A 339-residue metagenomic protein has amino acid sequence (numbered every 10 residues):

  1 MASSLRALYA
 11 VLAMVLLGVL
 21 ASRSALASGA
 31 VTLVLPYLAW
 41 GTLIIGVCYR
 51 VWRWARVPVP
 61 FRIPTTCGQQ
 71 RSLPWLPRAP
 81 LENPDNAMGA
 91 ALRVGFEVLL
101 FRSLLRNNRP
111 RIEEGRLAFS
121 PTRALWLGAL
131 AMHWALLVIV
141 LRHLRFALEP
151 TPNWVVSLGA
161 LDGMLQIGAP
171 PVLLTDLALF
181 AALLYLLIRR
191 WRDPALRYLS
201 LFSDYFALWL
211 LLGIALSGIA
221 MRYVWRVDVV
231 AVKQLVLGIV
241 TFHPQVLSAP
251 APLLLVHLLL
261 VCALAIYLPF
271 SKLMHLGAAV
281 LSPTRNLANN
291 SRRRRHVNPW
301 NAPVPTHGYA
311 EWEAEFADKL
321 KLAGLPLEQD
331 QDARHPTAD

Functional and structural regions predicted by a protein language model:
A2-L12, V51, N83-F96, L125-R142: Alpha-helical transmembrane segments of integral membrane proteins, especially early/N-terminal helices
A2-L5, V11-V15, L20-A25, L38-I45 (+7 more regions): Membrane-proximal intrinsically disordered regions of secretory-pathway and membrane-system proteins
L5-T66, L237-V256: Long, highly hydrophobic alpha-helical transmembrane signal-anchor segments
A10-G18, A87-A118, T122-L125: Long, hydrophobic/aromatic-enriched structural stretches that serve as scaffold segments
A27, L104-F242, V246-P252, V256 (+4 more regions): Long, contiguous internal "core" modules enriched in hydrophobic/ aromatic residues
L35-L99, N290-R294: Membrane-interface amphipathic/juxtamembrane segments adjacent to transmembrane helices
